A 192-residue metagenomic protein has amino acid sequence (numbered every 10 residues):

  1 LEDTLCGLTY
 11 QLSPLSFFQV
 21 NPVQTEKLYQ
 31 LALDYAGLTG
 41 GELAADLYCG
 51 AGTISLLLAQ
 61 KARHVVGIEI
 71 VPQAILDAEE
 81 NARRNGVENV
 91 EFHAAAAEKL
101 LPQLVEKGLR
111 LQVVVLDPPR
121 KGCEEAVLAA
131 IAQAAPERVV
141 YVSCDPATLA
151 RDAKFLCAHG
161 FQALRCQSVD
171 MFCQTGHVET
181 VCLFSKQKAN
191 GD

Functional and structural regions predicted by a protein language model:
L1-D192: Rossmann-like S-adenosyl-L-methionine
